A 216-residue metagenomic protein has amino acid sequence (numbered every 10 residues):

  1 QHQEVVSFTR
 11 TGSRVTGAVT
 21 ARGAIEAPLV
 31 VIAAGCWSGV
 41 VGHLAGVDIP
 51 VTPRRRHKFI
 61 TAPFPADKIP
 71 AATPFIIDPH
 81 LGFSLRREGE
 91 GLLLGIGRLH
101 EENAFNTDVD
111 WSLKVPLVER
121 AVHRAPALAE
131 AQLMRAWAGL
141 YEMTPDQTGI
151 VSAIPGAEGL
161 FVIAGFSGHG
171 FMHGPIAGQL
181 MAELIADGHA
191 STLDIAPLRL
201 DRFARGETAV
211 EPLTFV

Functional and structural regions predicted by a protein language model:
Q1-R14: A conserved short coil-to-beta-strand element within the FAD-binding core of flavoproteins
E4-S7, I60, Q132: Residues located in well-ordered beta-strands
R14, A24, L29, K58 (+2 more regions): Structural motif
T20, A24-A72: Central helical "cap/lid" subdomain
P63-G159: Active-site lid/adjacent beta-loop-alpha segment flanking the redox-cofactor pocket in flavoenzymes
E119-V216: C-terminal catalytic lobe of FAD-dependent flavoproteins
